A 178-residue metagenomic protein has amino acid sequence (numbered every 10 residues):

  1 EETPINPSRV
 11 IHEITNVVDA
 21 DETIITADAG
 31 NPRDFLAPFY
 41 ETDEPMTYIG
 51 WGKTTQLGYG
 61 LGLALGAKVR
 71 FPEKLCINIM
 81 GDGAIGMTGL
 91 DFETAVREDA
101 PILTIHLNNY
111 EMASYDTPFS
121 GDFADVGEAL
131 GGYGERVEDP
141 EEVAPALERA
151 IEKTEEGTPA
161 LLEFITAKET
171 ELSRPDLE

Functional and structural regions predicted by a protein language model:
E1-A67: Active-site diphosphate/adenylate-binding microenvironment
A20-T23, D43-M46, F71-C76, E98-L103 (+2 more regions): Short coil/turn connectors at secondary-structure junctions
R33-D34, T55-L57, I85-G86, N109-S114 (+1 more regions): Short gly/pro/ser/thr-enriched loop/turn and capping motifs at secondary-structure boundaries
L36-E41, G60-G62, G89-F92, S114-P118 (+1 more regions): Short acidic, glycine/serine/threonine-rich loops at helix termini
R70-G121: Conserved thiamine diphosphate
F119-P140: Von Willebrand factor type A / integrin I
D125, P140-E178: Glycine/aspartate-rich loop-and-adjacent alpha/beta segment that forms the canonical ThDP
